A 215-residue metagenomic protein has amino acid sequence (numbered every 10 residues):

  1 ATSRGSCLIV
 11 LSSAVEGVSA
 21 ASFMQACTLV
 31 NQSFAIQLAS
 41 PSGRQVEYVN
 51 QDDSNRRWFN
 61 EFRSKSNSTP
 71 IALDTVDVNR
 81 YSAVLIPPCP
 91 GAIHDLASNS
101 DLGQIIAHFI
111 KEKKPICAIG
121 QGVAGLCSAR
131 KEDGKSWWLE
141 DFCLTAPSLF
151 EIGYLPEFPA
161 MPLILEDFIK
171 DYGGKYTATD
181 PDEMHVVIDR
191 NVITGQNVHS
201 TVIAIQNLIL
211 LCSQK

Functional and structural regions predicted by a protein language model:
A1-E112, G125-K215: Extended, subdomain-level signal for the structured scaffold at the beginning of enzyme domains
P115: Active-site cofactor/cluster-binding pocket
A118-V123: Short, thiol/selenol-centered motifs that function as redox-active sites or metal-ligating centers
